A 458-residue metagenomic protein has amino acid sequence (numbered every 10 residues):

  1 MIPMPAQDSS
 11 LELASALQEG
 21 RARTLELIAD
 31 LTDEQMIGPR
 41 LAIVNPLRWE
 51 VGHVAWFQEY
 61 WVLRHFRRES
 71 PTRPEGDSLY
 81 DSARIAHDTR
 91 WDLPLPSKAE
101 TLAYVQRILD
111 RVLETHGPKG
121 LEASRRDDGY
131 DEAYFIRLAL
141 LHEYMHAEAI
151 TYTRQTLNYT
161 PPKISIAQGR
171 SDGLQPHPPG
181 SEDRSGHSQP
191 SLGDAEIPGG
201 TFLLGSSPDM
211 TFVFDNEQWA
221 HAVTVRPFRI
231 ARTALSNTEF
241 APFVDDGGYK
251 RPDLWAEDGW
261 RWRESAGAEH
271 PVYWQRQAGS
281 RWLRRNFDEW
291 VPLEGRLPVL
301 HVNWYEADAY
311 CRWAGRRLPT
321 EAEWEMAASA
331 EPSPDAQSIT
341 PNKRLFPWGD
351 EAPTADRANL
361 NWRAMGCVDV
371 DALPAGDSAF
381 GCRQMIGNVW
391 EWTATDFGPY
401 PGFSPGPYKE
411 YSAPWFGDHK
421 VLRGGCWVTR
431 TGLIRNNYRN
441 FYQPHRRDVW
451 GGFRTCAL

Functional and structural regions predicted by a protein language model:
M1-E12, W61-R111, T160-G169, R285-N286: Short, helix-capping/interhelical loops that line the mouth of catalytic, cofactor-, or ligand-binding pockets
I2-D33: N-terminal regions that are enriched for targeting/export leaders and immediately downstream pro/stem segments
M4-P5, H87-L95, P118, D127-G129 (+4 more regions): Short glycine/proline-rich turn/loop motifs
A14, E34-I85, P118, R125 (+6 more regions): Short, contiguous alpha-helical
P118-A123, A167-E182, G186-H187: Intrinsic, low-complexity polybasic segments
A139, E143-M145, A149, Q155-G169 (+3 more regions): Functional-site microenvironments in short loops/helix caps that host divalent-cation chemistry
E410-P414, N440-R447: Short proline/glycine-enriched turn/loop segments at secondary-structure junctions
V449-L458: Short, structured beta-strand segments at or near domain termini in extracellular proteins/domains
